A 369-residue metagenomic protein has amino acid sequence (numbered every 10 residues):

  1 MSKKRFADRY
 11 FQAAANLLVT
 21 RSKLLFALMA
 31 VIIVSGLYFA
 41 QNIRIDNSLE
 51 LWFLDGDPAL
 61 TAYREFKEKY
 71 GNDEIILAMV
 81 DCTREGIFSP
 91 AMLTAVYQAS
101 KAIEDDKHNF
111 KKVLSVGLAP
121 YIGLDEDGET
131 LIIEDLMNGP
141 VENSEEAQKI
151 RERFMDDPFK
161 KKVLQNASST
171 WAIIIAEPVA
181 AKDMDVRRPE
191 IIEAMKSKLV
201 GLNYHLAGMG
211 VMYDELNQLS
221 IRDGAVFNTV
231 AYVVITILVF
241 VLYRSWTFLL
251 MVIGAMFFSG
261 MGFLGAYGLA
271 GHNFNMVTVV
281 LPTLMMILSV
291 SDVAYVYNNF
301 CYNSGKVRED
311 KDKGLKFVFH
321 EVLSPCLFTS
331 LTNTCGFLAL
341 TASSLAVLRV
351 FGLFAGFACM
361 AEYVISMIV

Functional and structural regions predicted by a protein language model:
M1-A30, K316, V364-V369: Interfacial helix-loop-helix hairpins and adjacent transmembrane helices of multi-pass alpha-helical membrane proteins
L25-P58, V347: Transmembrane helices with small-residue packing motifs
M29-G36, A231-V239, A255, S259 (+4 more regions): Alpha-helical transmembrane segments of integral membrane proteins
R64, E68, T94, P140-W246 (+1 more regions): Extracytoplasmic
M79-C82, Y97-D125: Short amphipathic beta-strand/extended segments in non-transmembrane regions
F248-V296: Hydrophobic transmembrane alpha-helices and their membrane-interface caps in long multi-pass transport proteins
L269, M286-C301, L323, L327-A342 (+1 more regions): Transmembrane alpha-helices and their membrane-interface boundaries in multi-pass membrane transporters and channels
N303-L331: Helix-loop junctions and hydrophobic alpha-helical segments within the transmembrane domains of large membrane
